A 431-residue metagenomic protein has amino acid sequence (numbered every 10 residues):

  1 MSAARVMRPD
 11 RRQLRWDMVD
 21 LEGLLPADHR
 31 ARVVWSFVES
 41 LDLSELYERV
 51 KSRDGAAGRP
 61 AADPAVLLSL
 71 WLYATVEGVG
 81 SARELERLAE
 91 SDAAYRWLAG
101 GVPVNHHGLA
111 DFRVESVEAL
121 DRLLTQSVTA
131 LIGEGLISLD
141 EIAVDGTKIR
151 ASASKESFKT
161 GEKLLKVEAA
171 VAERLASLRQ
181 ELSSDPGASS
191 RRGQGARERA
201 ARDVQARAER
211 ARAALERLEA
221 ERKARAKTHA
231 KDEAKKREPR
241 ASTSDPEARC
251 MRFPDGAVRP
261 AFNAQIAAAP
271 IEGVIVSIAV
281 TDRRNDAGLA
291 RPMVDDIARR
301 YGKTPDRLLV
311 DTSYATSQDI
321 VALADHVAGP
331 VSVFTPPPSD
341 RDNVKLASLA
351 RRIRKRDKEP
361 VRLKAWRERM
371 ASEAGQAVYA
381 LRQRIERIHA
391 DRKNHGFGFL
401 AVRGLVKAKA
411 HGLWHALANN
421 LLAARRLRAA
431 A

Functional and structural regions predicted by a protein language model:
M1-L21: Short, flexible loop/hinge motifs at secondary-structure junctions
M7, G78-S91, V102-A431: Anion-binding and metal-coordination hotspots
M7-R11, G58-P60, L85, R96-L98 (+1 more regions): A short, ordered amphipathic alpha-helix with a cationic face
D20, V66-L72, G108, Q126: A general alpha-helix detector
L25-L72, E77: Basic, short loop/linker segments at the boundary and entry of helix-turn-helix/winged-helix-like folds
S44, R53-R59, D63-P64, L88-G101 (+2 more regions): Helical catalytic core of nucleic-acid polymerases
A74, L98, A279: Generic anion/oxyanion-binding catalytic loop in active/binding sites
